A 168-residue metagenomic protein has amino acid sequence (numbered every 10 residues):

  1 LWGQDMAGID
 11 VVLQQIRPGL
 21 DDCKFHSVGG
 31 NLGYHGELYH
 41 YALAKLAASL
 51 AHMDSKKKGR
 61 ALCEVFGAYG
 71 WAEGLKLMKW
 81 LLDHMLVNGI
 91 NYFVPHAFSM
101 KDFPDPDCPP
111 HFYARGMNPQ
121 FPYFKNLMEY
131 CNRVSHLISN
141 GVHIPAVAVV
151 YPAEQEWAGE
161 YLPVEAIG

Functional and structural regions predicted by a protein language model:
L1, V12-G168: Carbohydrate-binding surfaces of carbohydrate-active enzymes
D5-A7: Ligand-binding pocket scaffold of soluble enzyme catalytic domains
